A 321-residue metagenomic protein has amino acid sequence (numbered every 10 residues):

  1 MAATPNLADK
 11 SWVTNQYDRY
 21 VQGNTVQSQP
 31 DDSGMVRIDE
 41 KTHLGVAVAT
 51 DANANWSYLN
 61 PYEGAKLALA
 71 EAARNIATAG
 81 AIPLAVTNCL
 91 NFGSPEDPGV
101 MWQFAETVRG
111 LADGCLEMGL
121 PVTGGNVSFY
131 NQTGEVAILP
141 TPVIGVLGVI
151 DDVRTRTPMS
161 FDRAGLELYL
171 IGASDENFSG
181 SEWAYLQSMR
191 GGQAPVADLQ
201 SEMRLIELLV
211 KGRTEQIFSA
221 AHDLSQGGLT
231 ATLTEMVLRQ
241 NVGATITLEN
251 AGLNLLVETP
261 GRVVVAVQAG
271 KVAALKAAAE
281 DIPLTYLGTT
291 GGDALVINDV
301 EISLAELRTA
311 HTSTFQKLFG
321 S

Functional and structural regions predicted by a protein language model:
A2-E176, S181-A194: Glycine-rich phosphate/pyrophosphate-binding loop regions near the starts of catalytic domains
D9, E96-D97, D198, Q268 (+1 more regions): Helix N-cap and loop-to-helix transition residues
N60-P61, G99-V100, A197-D198, A221-H222 (+1 more regions): A generic structural signal for short
T107-G110, G114, M118, T123 (+4 more regions): Glycine-/charge-enriched secondary-structure boundary and capping motifs
L199-R204: C-terminal transmembrane module of polytopic alpha-helical membrane proteins
